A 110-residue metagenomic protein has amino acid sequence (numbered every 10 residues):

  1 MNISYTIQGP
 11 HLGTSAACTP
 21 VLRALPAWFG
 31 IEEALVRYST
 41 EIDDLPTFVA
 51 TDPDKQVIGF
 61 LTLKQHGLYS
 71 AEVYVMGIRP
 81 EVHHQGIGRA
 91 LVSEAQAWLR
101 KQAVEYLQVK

Functional and structural regions predicted by a protein language model:
M1-N2: Acyl-donor-binding surface of acyltransferase catalytic domains
Y5, G9-V75, R79, V92-E94 (+2 more regions): Acetyl-CoA-dependent GNAT
R79-Q85: Active-site acidic-Proline motif in GNAT/NAT acetyltransferases
E105: Short acidic/polar active-site loop segments enriched in Thr and Asp
V109-K110: Conserved beta-strand-loop-alpha-helix junction that forms the acyl-donor binding cleft
